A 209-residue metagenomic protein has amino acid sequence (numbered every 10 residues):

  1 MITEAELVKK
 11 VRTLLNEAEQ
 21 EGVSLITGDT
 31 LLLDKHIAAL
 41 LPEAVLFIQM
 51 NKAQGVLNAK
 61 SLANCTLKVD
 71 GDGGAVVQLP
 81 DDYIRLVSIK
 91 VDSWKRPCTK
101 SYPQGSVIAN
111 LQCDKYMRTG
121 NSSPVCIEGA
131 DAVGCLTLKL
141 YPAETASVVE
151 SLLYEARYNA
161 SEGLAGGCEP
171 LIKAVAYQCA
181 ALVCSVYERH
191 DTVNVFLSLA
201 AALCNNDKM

Functional and structural regions predicted by a protein language model:
M1-S122, D131-K139, A143-M209: Glycine-enriched, solvent-exposed interface loops adjoining structured elements
I127: Short, basic/aromatic beta-hairpin or loop at an interaction surface
